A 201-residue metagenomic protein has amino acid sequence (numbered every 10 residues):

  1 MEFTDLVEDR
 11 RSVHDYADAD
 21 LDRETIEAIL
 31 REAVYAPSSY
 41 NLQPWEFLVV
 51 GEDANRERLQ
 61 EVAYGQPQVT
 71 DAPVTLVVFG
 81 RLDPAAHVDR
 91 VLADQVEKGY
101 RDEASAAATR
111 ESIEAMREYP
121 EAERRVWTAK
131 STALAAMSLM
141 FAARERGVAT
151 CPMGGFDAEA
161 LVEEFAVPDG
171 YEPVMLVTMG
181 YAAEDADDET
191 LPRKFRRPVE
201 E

Functional and structural regions predicted by a protein language model:
M1-Q95, E201: N-terminal amphipathic, basic helical "cap/leader" segment at the start of enzyme domains
D5, S12, V174-E201: C-terminal helix-cap and adjacent tail motif
R31-Y35, L76, K98, T109-E164: Small-aliphatic-rich amphipathic alpha-helix that forms the alpha element of a beta-alpha
E52, V162-E163, G170: Short Asp/Glu-rich motifs
Q60, H87-R90, E163, A186-T190: Short, well-ordered secondary-structure micro-motifs
Y64-P67, M140, E164-V167: A generic local secondary-structure boundary/capping motif
Q68-D83, V167-D188: A glycine-rich helix N-cap at a beta->alpha junction
A93-A108: Mobile, glycine-enriched helix-loop/loop "lid" segments at the mouths of ligand-binding/catalytic clefts that gate
